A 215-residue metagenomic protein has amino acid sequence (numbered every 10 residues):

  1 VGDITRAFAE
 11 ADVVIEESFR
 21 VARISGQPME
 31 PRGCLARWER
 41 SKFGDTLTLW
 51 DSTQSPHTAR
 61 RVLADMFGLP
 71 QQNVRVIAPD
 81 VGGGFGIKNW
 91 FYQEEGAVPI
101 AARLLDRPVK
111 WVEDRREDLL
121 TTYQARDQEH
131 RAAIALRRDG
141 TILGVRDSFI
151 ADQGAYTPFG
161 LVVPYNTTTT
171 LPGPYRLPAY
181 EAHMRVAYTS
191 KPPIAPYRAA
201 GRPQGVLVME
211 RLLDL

Functional and structural regions predicted by a protein language model:
V1-L215: Structural alpha/beta core scaffold segments of enzyme domains
